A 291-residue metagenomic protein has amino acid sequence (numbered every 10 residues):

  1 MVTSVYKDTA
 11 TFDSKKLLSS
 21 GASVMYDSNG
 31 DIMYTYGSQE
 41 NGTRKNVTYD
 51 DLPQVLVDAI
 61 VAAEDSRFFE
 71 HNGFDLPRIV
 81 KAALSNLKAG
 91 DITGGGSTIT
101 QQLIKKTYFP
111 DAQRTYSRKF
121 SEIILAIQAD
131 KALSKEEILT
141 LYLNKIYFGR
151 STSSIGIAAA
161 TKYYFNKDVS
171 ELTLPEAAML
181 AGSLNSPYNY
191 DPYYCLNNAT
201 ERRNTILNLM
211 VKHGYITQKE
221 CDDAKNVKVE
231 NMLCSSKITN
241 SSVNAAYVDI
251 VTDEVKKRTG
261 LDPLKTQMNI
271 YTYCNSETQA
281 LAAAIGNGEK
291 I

Functional and structural regions predicted by a protein language model:
M1-S28, I32-M33, L87: N-terminal type II signal-anchor transmembrane helix that functions as the membrane-insertion/stop-transfer segment
Y6-F12, E40-Y49, A63, I123-I124: N-terminal post-signal-peptidase region of extra-cytosolic proteins
D8, N72-D91, Y116-F120, I124-I127 (+1 more regions): Alpha-helical membrane-targeting segments
K16-S19, M25-D27, D51-V55, A132-S134 (+2 more regions): Extracellular/periplasmic catalytic domains that process cell-envelope and extracellular macromolecules
T48-I99, T152-A158: Flexible, acidic/glycine-enriched loop-and-adjacent beta/alpha segments that face the extracytoplasmic/periplasmic side
H71, E289-I291: Active-site phosphate-binding and catalytic loops of NTP-dependent enzymes
G96-A284: Non-catalytic, structured segments within soluble enzyme domains
